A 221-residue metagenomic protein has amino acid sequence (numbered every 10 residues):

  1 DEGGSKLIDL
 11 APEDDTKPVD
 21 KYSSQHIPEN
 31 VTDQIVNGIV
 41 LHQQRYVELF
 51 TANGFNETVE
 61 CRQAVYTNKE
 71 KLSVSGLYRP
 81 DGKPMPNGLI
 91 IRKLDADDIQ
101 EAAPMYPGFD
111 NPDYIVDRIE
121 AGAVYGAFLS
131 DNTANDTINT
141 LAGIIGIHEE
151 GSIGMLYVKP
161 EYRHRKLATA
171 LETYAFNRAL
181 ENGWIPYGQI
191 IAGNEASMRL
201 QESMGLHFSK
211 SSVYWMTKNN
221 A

Functional and structural regions predicted by a protein language model:
D1-N87, W215-T217: Acyl-donor-binding surface of acyltransferase catalytic domains
D15-I27, H164-N177, M198-R199, S203: Conserved acetyl-CoA-binding loop-helix of GNAT-fold acetyltransferases
Q44-F55, T169, A192-K210: Conserved active-site alpha-helix within GNAT-family acetyltransferase domains
K71-D113: Short amphipathic alpha-helix that is part of the acyltransferase structural core
D113-P160: A conserved beta-strand-loop-helix scaffold within acyl/acetyltransferase catalytic domains
I153, P186-I190: Conserved hydrophobic beta-strand within the GNAT/NAT acetyltransferase core sheet that lines the active-site cleft
K159, R163, I191: Residue-level recognition of the GNAT/N-acetyltransferase active site
